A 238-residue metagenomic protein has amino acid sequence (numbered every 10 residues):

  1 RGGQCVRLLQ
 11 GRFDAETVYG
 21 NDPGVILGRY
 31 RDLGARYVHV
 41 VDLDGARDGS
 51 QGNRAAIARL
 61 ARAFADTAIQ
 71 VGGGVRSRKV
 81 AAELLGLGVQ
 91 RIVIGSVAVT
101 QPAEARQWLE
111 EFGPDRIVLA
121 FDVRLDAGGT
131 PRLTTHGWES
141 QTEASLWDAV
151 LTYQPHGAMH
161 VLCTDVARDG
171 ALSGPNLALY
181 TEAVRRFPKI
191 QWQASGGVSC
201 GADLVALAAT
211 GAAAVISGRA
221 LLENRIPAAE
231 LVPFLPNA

Functional and structural regions predicted by a protein language model:
R1-E16, L85, V89-D169: Conserved anion-binding
C5-Q51: N-terminal beta-alpha supersecondary unit
Y19-R31, R76-A82, T142-T152, L204: Short, acidic/polar
Y30, V38, L84, L119 (+4 more regions): Conserved, mostly hydrophobic/aromatic
Y37-A56, S96, C163-S173: Glycine-rich, proline-tolerant flexible connector loops at the mouths of alpha/beta enzymes
Q51-A58, Q141-W147, S173-T181: Charged helix-capping and loop-helix junction motifs
R62-I92, A103, A178-S217: Catalytic cores of alpha/beta
E104-F112, L204-A238: C-terminal helical cap(s) of enzyme catalytic domains, especially alpha/beta-barrels
